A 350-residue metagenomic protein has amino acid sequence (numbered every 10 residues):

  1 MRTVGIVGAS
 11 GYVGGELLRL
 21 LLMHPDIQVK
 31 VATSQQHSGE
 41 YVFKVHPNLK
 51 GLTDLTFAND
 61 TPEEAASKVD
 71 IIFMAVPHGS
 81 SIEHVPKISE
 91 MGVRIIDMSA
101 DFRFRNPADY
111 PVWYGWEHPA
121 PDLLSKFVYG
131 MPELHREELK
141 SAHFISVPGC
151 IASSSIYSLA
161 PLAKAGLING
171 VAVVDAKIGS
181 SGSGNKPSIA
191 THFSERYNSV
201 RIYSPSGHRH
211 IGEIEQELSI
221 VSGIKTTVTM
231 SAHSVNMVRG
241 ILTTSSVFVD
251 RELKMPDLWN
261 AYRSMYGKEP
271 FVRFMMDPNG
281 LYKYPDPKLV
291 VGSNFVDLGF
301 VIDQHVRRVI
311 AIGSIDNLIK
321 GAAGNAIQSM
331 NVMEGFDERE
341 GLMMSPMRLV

Functional and structural regions predicted by a protein language model:
M1-N198, Y203-P205, V301-Q304, R339-E340 (+1 more regions): N-terminal Rossmann-like NAD(P) cofactor-binding subdomain of oxidoreductases, focused on the glycine-rich
T3-I6, S146, T244-S246, A311-S314: Short glycine-rich or small-residue beta-strand-to-loop segments that form or flank ligand, phosphate, metal/Fe-S
Y12, K126, C150-Y157, P205-E213 (+4 more regions): Conserved active-site and cofactor/substrate-binding residues in soluble primary-metabolism enzymes
L18, I156-A160, I211-E215, R263 (+2 more regions): Predominant activation on well-ordered alpha-helical scaffold segments within soluble catalytic domains
Q28-V69, G170-V171, A176, S180-A311: C-terminal substrate-binding/catalytic lobe of Rossmann-fold NAD(P)-dependent oxidoreductases
P161-A165, F248, S329-F336: Active-site catalytic microenvironments for nucleophilic, acid-base chemistry
F295-V350: NAD(P)-dependent Rossmann-like dehydrogenase/reductase catalytic/cofactor-binding core
